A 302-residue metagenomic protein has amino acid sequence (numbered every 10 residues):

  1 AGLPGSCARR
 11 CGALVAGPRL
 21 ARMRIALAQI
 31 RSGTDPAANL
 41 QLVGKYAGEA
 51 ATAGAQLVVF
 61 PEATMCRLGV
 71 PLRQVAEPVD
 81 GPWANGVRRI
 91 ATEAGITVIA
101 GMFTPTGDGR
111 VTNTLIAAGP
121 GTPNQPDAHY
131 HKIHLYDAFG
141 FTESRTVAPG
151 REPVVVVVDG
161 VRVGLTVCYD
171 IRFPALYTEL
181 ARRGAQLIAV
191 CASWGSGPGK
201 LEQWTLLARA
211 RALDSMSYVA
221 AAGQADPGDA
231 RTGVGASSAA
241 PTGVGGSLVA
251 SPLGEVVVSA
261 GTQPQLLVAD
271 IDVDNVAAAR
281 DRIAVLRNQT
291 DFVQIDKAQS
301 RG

Functional and structural regions predicted by a protein language model:
A21-A26: Extreme N-terminal starter segment of soluble prokaryotic enzymes
G33-P36, G44-P123, H129, G195-S217: Cys-nucleophile CN-hydrolase/nitrilase-fold catalytic domain and related Cys-dependent amidase chemistry that acts on
D80-I99, I171-Q265: CN hydrolase (nitrilase-like) catalytic-core segments centered on the catalytic cysteine and neighboring Lys/Glu
R89, T106-R183, L187, G195-A210 (+1 more regions): Active-site catalytic loop in hydrolytic enzyme cores
G101-M102, N113-A117, V154, S247-V249 (+1 more regions): Short beta-strand scaffold segments in enzyme catalytic cores
V276-G302: A conserved C-terminal secondary-structure "cap"
